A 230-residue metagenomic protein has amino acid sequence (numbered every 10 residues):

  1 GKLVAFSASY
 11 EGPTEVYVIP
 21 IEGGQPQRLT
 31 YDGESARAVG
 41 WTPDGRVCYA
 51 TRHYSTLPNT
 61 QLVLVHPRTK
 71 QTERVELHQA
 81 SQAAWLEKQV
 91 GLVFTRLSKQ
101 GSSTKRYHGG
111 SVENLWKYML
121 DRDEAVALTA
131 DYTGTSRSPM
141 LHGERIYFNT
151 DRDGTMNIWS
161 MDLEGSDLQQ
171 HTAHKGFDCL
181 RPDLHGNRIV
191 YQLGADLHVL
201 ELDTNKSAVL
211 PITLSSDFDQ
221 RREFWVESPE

Functional and structural regions predicted by a protein language model:
L3-Y17, T30-R37, T42-P43, C48-V63 (+7 more regions): A flexible loop/linker signature enriched in serine peptidases of the S9 family
G23-G24, K70, D123, G165-S166 (+1 more regions): Short coil/turn linkers that define WD40 beta-propeller blade boundaries
T42-D44, E87-K88, L141-G143, L184-G186: Residue-level detector of Asp-centered blade-edge/turn motifs that repeat once per structural unit in beta-propeller
W85-L86, D183, S228-E230: Structural signature of eukaryotic scaffold interfaces centered on beta-propeller domains
Q220-E230: A short helix->beta-strand "capping" segment at the edge of beta-propeller domains
